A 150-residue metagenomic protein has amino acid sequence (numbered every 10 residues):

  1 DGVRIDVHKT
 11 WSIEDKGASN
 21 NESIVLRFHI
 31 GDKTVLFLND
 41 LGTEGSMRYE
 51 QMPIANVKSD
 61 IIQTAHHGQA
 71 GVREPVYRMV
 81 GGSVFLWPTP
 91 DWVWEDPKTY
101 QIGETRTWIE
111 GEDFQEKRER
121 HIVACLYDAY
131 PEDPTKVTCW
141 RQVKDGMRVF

Functional and structural regions predicted by a protein language model:
D1-D6, W11-N21, V84, T89-F150: Binuclear metal-ion centers of metallo-dependent hydrolases, dominated by the metallo-beta-lactamase
K9-P97: Active-site-proximal loop/helix segments of hydrolase catalytic cores
